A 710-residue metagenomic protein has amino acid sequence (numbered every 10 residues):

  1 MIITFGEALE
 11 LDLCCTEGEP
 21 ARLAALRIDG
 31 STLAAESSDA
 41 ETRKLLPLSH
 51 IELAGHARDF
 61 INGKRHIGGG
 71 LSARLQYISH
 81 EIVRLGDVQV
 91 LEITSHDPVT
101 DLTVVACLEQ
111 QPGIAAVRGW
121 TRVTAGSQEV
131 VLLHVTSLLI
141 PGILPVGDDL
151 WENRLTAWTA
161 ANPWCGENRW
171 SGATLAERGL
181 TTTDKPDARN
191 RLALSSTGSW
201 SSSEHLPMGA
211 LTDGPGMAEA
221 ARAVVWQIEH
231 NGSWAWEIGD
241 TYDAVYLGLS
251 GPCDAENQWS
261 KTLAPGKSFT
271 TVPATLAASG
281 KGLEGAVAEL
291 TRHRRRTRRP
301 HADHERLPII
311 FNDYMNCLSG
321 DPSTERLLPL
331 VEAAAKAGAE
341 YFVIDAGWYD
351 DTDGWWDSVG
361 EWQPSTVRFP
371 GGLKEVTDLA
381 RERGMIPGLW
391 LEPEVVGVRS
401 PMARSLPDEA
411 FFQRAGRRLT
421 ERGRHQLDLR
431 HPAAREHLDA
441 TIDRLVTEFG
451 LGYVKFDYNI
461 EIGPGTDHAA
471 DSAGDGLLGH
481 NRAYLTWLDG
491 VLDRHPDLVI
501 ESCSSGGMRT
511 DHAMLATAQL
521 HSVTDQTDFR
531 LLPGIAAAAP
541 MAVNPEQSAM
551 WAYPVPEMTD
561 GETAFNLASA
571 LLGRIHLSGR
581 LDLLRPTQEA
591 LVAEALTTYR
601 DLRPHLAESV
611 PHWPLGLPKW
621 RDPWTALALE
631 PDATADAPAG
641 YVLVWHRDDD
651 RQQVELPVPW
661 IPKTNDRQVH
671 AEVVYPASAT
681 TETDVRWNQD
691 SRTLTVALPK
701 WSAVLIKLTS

Functional and structural regions predicted by a protein language model:
M1-I238, D666-R667, A671-V685: Polysaccharide-binding surfaces and accessory modules of carbohydrate-active proteins
V117-A125, I500, A639-H646: Short, well-ordered beta-strand segments enriched in hydrophobic/aromatic residues
G209-T212, A218, P618-N665, W701-L705: Carbohydrate-binding surface patches
K261-G280, K700-T709: Short Pro-Gly-centered flexible turn/kink motifs
H304-A440, Y453: Aromatic-lined carbohydrate-binding/catalytic grooves of carbohydrate-active enzymes
P370-G372, R404, D408-A564, L572-R574 (+2 more regions): Active-site neighborhood of glycoside hydrolase catalytic domains
S569-R574, S578-L615: Aromatic- and carboxylate-lined catalytic core of secreted/periplasmic carbohydrate-active enzymes
D684-S710: C-terminal beta-strand-rich structural cap/linker in extracellular carbohydrate-active enzymes
